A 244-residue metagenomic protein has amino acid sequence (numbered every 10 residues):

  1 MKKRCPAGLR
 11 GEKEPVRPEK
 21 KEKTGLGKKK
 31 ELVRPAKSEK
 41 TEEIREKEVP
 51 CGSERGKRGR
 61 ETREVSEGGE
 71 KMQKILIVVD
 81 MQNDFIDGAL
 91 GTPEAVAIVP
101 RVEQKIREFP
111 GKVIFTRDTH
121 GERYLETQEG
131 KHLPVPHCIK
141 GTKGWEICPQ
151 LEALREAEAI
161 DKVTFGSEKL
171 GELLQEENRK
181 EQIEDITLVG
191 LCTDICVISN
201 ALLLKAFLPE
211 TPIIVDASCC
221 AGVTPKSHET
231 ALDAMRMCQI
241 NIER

Functional and structural regions predicted by a protein language model:
R4-R10: Intrinsic disorder
K13-K23, K30-K37: Long, intrinsically disordered low-complexity tandem-repeat segments
R55-K71: Short, Lys/Arg-enriched N-terminal segments with co-localized hydrophobic residues within the first ~10-30 amino acids
E67-A159, K180, I214, V223 (+3 more regions): Active-site acidic carboxylates
K105, I198-A206: Histidine-anchored nucleotide/phosphate-binding helix
D118, L191-T193, S218: Cofactor-binding loop segments of dinucleotide-utilizing enzymes, especially the Rossmann-like FAD- and NAD(P)+-binding
G141-I195: Internal catalytic-core helix/loop-beta-alpha segment that presents or stabilizes conserved functional determinants
